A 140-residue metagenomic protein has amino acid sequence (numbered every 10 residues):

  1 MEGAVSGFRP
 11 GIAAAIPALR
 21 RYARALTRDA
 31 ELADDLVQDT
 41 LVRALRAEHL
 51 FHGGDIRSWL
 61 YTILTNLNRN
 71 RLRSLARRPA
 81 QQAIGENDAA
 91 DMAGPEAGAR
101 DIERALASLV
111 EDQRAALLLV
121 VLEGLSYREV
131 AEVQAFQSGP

Functional and structural regions predicted by a protein language model:
M1-R21, E31-D34, L45, R114: A short, charge-rich alpha-helical start-of-domain segment used by transcription regulators
E2, D39-I56, S74-L75: Sigma70-family region 2
P10, D101-V110: Short amphipathic alpha-helical boundary/capping segments
P17, E48-T62, S138-G139: Short, aromatic/basic-enriched loop-to-helix "N-cap" motif that marks the start of an alpha-helix at regulatory
L19, A33-A44, I63, V130: Short, small-hydrophobic-rich alpha-helical interface motif
T62-A83, G94-P95: Arg/Lys-rich amphipathic alpha helix in sigma70-family domain 2
A107, E111, E123-P140: Helix-turn-helix DNA-binding module
A116-V120: A short pre-motif secondary-structure segment
